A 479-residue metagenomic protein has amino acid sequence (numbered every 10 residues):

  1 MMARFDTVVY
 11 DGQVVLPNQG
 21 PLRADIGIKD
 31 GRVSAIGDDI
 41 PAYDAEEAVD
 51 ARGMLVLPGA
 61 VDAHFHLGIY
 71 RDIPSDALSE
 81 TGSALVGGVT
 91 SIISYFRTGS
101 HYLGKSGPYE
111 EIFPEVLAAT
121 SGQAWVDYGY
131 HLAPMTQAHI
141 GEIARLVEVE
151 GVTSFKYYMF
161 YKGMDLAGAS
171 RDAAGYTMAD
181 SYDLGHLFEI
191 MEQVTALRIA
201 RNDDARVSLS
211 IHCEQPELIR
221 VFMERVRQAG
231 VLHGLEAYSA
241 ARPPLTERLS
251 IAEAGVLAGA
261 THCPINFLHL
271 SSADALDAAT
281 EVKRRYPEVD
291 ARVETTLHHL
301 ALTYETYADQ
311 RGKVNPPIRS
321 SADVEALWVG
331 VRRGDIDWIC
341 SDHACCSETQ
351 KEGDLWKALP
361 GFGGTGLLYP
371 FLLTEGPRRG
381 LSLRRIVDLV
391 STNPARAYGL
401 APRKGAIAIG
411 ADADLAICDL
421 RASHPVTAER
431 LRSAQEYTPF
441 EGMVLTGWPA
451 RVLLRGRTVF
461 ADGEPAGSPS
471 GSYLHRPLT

Functional and structural regions predicted by a protein language model:
M1-P58, L474-H475: Histidine-rich, glycine-flanked metal-binding segment
G12, G31, G53, H64 (+14 more regions): Divalent metal-coordination and catalytic microenvironments
Y43, A48-Q123: Metal-associated gating/positioning segment near the N- to mid-region
A63-S75, L103, V126-H139, A240-L245: Active-site mouth loops of central-metabolism enzymes
S94, G129-L132, P264-H269: Short catalytic-loop micro-motif centered on adjacent basic/acidic residues
G141-I339: Histidine/acidic residue-rich metal-binding segments in metalloenzymes
L232-E253, L257-P264, R332-I339, A344-R421: His/Asp/Glu-enriched, well-ordered alpha-helical/loop segment that forms or immediately abuts the divalent-metal
D354-K357, I409-H475: C-terminal cap of metal-dependent C-N hydrolases
